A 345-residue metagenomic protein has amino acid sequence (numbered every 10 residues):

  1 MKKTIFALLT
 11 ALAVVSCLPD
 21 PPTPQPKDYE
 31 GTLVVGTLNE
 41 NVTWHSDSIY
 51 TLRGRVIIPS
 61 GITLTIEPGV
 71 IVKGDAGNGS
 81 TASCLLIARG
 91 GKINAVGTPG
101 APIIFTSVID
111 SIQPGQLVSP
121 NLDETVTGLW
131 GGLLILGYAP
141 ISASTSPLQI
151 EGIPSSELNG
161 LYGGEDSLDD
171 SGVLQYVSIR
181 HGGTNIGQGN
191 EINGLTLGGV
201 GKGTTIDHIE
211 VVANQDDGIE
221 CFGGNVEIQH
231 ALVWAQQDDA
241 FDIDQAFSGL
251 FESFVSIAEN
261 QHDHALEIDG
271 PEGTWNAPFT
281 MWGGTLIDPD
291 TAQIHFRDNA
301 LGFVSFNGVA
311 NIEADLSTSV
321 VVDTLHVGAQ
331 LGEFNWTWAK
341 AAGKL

Functional and structural regions predicted by a protein language model:
M1-T4: Positively charged n-region of N-terminal signal peptides that target proteins for export
F6-L9: Sec-dependent N-terminal signal peptides
A13-S16: C-terminal motif of bacterial Sec signal peptides marking the signal peptidase cleavage site
L18-L345: Beta-strand/loop edge motif enriched in small/polar residues
